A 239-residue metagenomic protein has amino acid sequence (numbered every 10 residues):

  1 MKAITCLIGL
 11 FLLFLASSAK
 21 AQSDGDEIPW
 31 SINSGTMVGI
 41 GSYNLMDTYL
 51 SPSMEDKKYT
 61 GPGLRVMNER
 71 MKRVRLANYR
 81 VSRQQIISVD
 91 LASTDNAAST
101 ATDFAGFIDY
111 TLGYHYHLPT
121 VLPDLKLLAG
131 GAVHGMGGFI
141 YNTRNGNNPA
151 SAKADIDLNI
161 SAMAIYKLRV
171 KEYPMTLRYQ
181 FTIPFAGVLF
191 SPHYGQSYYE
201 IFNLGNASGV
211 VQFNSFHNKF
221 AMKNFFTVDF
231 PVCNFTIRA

Functional and structural regions predicted by a protein language model:
M1-S31: Cleavable N-terminal export/targeting peptides
A21-R80: Short glycine/proline- and aromatic-enriched beta-strand/turn motifs that initiate or cap beta-hairpins
S23-S31, R73-R83, L118-L127, R169-L177 (+1 more regions): Short loop/turn motifs that connect adjacent beta-strands in outer-membrane beta-barrel proteins
V38-M46, I87-D95, V133-Y141, Y166 (+2 more regions): Transmembrane beta-strands of outer-membrane beta-barrel pores
I40, L64-V74, Y110-L118, G131 (+3 more regions): Residues on the lipid-exposed face of transmembrane beta-strands in outer-membrane beta-barrel proteins
Y49-K58, T94-D103, N145-A152, V210-N214 (+1 more regions): Extracellular loop and loop/strand-boundary signature of outer-membrane beta-barrel proteins
E55-R65, A101-D109, D124, S151-D157 (+1 more regions): Transmembrane beta-barrel outer-membrane domains
N147-N234: Outer-membrane beta-barrel transmembrane domain signature
